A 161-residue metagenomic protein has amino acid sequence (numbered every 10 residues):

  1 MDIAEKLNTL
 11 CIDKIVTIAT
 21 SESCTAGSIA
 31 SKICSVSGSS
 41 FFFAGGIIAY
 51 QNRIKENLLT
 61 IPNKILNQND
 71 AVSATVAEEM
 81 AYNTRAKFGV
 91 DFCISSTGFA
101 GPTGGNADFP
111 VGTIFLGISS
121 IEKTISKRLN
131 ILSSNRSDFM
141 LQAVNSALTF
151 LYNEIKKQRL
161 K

Functional and structural regions predicted by a protein language model:
M1-K161: Short alpha-helical segments enriched in small residues
